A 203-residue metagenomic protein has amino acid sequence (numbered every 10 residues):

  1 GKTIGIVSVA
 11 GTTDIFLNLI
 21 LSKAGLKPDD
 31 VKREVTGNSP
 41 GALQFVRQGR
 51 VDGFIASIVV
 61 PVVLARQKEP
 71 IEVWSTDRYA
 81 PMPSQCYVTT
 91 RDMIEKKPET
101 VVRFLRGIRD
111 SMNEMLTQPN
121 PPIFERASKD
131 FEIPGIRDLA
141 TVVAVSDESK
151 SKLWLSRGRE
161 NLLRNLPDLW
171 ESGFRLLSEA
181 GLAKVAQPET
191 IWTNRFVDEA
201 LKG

Functional and structural regions predicted by a protein language model:
G1-R66, S84, D168-S172: Bilobed "Venus flytrap"/periplasmic-binding protein-like clamshell domains and structurally analogous long
S8, D30, I55, V73 (+2 more regions): A generic structural-conservation signal
I15, V63-L64, P81-P83, V145 (+1 more regions): Short secondary-structure boundary/hinge segments and terminal tails
S22, K27, P70, I133-R137 (+1 more regions): Short coil/loop linkers at secondary-structure junctions
P40-G135: Pocket-lining segment of extracytoplasmic ligand-binding domains
W74-S75, T90, L166, W192-D198: Helix N-cap / beta->alpha transition motif
E95-A183: Secondary-structure end/capping motifs
W170-G203: N-terminal hydrophobic or amphipathic helices and topogenic motifs
